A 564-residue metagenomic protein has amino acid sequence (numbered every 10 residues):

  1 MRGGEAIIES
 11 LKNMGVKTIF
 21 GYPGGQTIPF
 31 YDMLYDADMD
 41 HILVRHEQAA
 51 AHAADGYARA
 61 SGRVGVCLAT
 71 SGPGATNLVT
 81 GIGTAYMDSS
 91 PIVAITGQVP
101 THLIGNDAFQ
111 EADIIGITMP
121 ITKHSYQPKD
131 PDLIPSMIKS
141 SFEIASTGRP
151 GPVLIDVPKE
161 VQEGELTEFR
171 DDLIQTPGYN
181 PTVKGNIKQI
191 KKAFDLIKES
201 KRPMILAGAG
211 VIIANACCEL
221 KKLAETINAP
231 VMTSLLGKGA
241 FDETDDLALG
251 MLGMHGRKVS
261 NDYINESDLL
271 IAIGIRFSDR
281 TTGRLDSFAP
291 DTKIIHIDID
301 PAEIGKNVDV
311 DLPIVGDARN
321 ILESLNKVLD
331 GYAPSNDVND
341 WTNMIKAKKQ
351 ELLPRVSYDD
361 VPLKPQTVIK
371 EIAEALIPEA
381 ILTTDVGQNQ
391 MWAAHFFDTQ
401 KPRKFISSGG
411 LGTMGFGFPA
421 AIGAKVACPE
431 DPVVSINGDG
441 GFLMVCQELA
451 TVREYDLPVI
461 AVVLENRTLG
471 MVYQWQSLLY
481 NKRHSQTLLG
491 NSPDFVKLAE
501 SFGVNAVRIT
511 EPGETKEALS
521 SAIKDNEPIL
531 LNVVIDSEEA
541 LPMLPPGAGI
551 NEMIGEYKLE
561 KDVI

Functional and structural regions predicted by a protein language model:
M1-A333, A375-P378, P458-A461, L479-N481 (+1 more regions): N-terminal alpha/beta PP-like core and its mobile active-site loop of ThDP/TPP-dependent enzymes
G4-I8, F30, K346-P419, A424: Active-site diphosphate/adenylate-binding microenvironment
Y22-G24, I42-H52, C67-G74, K129-P131 (+8 more regions): Active-site nucleophile and cofactor-binding loops and adjacent substrate-binding regions of central metabolic enzymes
H46-E47, N106-D107, N180-F194, L252-G256 (+5 more regions): A general structural motif
I95, L103, F109-Q110, G305-N307 (+4 more regions): Thiamine diphosphate
P150-V153, Y332-I345, V361, L530: Flexible, glycine/charged-enriched surface loops at secondary-structure junctions
L154, H296, T383, I436-N437: Generic enzyme active-site microenvironment
D156, T383-D385, N532: Short beta-strand segments
